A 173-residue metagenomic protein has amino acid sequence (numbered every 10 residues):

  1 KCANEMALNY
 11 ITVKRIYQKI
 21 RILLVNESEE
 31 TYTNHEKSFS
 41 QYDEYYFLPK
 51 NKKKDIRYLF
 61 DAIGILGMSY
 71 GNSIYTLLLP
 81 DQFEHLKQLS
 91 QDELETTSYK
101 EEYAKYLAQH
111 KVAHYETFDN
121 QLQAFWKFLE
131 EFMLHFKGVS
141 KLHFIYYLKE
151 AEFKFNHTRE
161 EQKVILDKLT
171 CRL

Functional and structural regions predicted by a protein language model:
K1-L173: Residue-level recognition of single "structural anchor" positions that define or cap local secondary structure
